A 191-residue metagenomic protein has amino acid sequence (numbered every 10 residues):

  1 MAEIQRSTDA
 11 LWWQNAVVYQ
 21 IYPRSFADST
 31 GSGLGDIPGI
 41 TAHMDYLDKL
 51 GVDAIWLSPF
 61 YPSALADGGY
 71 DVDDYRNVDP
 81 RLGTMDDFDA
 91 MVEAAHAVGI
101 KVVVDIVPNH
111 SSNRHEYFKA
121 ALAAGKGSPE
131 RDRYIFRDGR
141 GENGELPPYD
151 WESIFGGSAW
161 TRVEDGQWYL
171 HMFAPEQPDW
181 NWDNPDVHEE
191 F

Functional and structural regions predicted by a protein language model:
A2-E189: Acidic/aromatic-lined carbohydrate-recognition and catalytic surfaces of CAZymes acting on diverse glycans
